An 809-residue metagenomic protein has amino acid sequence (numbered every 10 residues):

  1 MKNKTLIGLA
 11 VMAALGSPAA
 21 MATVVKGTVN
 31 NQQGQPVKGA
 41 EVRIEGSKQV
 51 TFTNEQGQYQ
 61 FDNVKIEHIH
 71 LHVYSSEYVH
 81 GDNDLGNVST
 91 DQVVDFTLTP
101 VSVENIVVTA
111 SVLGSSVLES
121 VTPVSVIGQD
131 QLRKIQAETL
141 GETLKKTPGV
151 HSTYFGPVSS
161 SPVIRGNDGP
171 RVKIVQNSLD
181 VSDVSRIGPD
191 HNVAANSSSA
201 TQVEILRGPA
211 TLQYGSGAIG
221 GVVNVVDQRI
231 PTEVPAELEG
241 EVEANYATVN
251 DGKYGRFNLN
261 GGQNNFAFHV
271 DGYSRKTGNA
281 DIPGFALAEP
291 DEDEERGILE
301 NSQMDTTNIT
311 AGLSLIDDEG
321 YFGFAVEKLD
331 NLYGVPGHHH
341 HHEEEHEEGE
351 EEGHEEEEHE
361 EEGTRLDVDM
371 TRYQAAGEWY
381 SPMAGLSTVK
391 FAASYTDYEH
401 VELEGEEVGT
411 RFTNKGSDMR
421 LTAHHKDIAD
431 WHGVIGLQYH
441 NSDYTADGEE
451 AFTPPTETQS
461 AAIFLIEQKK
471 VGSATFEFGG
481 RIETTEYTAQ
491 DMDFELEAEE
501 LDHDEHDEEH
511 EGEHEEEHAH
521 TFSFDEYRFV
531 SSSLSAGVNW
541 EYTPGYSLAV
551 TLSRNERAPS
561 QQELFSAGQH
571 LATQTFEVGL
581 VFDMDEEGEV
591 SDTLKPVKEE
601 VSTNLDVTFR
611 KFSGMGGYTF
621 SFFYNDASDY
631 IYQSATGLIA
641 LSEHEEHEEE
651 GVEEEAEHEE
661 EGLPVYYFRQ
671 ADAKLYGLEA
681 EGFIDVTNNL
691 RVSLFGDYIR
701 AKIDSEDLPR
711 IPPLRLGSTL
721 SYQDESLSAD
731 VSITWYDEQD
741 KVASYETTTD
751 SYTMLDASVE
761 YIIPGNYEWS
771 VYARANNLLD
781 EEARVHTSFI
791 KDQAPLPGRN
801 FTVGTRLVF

Functional and structural regions predicted by a protein language model:
L6-G8, D271, T307, S314-D318 (+11 more regions): Conserved C-terminal beta-signal and adjacent last beta-strands/turns of outer-membrane beta-barrel proteins
Y74-S76, V88-R133, G141, G169: Short, acidic, small-residue-rich periplasmic hinge/interaction motif at the N-terminus of Gram-negative outer-membrane
D180-R207: Short acidic/polar hinge/loop motifs at secondary-structure boundaries that mediate gating or recognition
E237-E243, Y254-L366: Periplasmic-side early beta-strands and strand-to-turn transitions of outer-membrane beta-barrels
V270, T388-E404, A549, S553 (+4 more regions): Membrane-embedded beta-barrel scaffold of Gram-negative outer-membrane proteins
S302, E319-V389, Y395-G416, D443-Y444 (+1 more regions): Flexible loop and strand-edge segments within Gram-negative outer membrane beta-barrel domains
L315, H432, P454-A627, D685-N689 (+3 more regions): Structural signature of Gram-negative outer-membrane beta-barrels, strongest in the C-terminal barrel of TonB-dependent
G433, T619, F623-A627, I631 (+3 more regions): Gram-negative outer-membrane beta-barrel transporters
